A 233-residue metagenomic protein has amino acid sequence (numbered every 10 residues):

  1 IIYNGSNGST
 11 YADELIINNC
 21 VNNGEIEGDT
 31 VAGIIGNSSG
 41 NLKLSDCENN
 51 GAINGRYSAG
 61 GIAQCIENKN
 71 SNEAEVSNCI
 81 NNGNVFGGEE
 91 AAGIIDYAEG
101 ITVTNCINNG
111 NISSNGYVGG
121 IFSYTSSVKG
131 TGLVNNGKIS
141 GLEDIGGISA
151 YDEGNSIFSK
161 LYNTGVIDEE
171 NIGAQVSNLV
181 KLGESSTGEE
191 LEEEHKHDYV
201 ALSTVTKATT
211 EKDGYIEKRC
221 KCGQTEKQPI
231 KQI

Functional and structural regions predicted by a protein language model:
I1-D144, S149-E194: Surface-exposed loop/turn motifs in large extracellular/passenger domains
E193-I233: Extracellular modular ligand-binding repeats in secreted and cell-surface proteins
